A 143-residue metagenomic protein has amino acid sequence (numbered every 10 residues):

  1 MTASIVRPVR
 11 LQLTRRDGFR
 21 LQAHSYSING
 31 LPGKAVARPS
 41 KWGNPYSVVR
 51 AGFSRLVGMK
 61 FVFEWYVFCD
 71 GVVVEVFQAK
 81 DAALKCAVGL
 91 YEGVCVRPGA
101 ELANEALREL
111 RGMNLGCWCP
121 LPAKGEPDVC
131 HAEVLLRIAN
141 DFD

Functional and structural regions predicted by a protein language model:
T2-D143: Catalytic phosphate/metal-binding cores of nucleic-acid and nucleotide-processing enzymes, i.e., regions that mediate
